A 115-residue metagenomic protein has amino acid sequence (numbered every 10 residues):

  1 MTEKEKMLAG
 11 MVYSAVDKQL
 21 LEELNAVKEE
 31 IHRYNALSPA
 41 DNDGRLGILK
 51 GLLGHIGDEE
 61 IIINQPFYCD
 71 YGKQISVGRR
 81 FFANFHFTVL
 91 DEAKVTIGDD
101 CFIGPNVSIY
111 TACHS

Functional and structural regions predicted by a protein language model:
M1-E59: Terminal amphipathic alpha-helical/low-complexity segments used for targeting or macromolecular assembly
L53, F67-V77, F82-S115: Flexible, glycine/small-residue-enriched loop-and-beta-strand segment within the central core of proteins
E59-I61, G98: Short cysteine-rich loop/turn motifs with clustered Cys
